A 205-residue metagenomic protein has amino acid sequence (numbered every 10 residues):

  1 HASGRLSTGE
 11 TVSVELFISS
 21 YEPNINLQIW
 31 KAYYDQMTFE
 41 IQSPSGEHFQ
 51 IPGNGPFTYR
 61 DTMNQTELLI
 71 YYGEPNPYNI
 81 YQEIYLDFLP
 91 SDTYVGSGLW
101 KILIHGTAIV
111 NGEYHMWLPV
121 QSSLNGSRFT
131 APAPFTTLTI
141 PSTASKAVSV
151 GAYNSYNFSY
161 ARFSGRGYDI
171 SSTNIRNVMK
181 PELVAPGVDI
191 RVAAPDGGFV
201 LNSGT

Functional and structural regions predicted by a protein language model:
A2-Y85, L89, Y94, H105 (+1 more regions): Extracellular S/T/G-rich loop segment that most often corresponds to the catalytic His/Ser-adjacent loop
I84, I109-Q121: Edge beta-strands of jelly-roll/beta-sandwich modules across compartments, strongly enriched in secreted/luminal
G96-W100: A glycine-anchored, Pro-Gly-centered beta-turn/N-cap motif
